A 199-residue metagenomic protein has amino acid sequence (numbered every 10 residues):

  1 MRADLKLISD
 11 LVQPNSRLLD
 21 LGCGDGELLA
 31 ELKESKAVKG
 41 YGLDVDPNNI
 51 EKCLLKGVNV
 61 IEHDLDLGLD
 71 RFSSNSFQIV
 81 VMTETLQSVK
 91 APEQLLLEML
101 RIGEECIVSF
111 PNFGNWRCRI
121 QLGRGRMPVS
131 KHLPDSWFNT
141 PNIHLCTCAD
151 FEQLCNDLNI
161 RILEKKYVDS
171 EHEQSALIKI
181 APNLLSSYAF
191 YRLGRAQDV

Functional and structural regions predicted by a protein language model:
M1-N15: Conserved alpha-helix/loop element of class I SAM-dependent methyltransferases that forms part of the SAM/SAH-binding
G22-G24: Class I SAM-dependent methyltransferase "Motif I" SAM/SAH-binding loop
G26-A30: Glycine-rich SAM-binding Motif I of class I
E31-G68: Class I SAM-dependent methyltransferase SAM/SAH-binding core
R71-I79: A short acidic, Gly/Pro-enriched loop at the edge of an enzyme's catalytic core that lines a small-molecule cofactor
I79-K90: A short SAM/SAH-binding and catalytic strip from SAM-dependent methyltransferases
E93-E98, E105-V199: S-adenosyl-L-methionine-dependent methyltransferase catalytic module, highlighting the catalytic core
